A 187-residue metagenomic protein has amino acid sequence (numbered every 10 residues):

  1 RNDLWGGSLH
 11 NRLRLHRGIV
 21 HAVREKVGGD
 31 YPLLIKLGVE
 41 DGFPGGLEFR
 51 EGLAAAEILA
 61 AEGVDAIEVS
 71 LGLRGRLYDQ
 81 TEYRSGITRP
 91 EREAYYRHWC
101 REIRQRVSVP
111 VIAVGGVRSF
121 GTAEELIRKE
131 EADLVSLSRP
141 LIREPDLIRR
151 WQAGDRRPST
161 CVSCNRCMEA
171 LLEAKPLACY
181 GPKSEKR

Functional and structural regions predicted by a protein language model:
R1-R187: Flavin-dependent oxidoreductase catalytic cores
